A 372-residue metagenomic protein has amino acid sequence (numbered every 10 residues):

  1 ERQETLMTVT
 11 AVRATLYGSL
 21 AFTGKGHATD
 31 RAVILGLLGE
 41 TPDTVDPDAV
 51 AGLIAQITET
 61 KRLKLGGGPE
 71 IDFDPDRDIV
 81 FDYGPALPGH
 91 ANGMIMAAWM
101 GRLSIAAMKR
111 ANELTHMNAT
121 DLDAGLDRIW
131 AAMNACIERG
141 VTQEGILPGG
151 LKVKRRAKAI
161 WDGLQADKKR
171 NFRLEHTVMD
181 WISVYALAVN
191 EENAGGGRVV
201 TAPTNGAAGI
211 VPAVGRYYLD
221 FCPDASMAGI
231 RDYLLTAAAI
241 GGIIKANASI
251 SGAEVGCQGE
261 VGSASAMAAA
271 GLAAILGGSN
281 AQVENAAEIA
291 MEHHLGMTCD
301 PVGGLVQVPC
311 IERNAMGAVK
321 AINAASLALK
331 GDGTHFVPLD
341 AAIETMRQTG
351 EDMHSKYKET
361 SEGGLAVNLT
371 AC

Functional and structural regions predicted by a protein language model:
E1-Q3, P212-D224, A269-G277: Alpha-helical support elements that line or immediately flank enzyme active sites and cofactor-binding pockets
T5-L16, F22-G24: N-terminal alpha-helical transmembrane segments of multi-pass membrane transport and channel/translocase proteins
R13-L20, V200-T201, A269: Short glycine-rich or small-residue beta-strand-to-loop segments that form or flank ligand, phosphate, metal/Fe-S
L16, D48, G52, L272-C372: Functionally critical mobile loop/hinge segments
G36, T41-N171, W181: C-terminal regulatory domains involved in ligand/effector binding and gene-expression control
T120-G256, G364-C372: Accessory "access/gating" subregions that flank catalytic or transport cores
A225-Y233, I240-M267, L272-I289, C299: Active-site-proximal binding-pocket segments
